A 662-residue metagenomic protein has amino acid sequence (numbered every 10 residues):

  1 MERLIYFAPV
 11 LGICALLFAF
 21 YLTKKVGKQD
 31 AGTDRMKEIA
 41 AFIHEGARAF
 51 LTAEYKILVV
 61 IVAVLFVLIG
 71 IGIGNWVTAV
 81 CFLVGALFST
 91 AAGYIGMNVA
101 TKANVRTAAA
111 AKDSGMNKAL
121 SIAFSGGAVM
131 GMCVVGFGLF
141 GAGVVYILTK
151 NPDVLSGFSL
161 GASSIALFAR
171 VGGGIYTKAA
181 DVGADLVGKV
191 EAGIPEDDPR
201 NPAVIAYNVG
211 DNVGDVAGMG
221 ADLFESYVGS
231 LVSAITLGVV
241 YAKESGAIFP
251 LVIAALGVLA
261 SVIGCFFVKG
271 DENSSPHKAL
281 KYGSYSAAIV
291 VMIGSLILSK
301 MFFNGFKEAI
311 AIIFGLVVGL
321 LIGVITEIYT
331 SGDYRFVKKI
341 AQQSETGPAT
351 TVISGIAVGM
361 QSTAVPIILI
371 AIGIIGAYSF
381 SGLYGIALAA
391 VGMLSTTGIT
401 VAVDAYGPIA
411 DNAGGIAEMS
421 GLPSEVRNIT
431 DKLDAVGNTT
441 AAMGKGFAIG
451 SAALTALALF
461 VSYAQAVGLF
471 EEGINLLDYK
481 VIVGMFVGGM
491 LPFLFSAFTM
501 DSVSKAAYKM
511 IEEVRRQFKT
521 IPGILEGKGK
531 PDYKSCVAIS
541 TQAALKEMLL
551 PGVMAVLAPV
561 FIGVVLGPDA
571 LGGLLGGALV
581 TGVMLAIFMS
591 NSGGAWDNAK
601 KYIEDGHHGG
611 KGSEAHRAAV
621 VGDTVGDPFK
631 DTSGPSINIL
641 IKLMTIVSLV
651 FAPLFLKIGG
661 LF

Functional and structural regions predicted by a protein language model:
M1-F662: Hydrophobic packing and interface segments
